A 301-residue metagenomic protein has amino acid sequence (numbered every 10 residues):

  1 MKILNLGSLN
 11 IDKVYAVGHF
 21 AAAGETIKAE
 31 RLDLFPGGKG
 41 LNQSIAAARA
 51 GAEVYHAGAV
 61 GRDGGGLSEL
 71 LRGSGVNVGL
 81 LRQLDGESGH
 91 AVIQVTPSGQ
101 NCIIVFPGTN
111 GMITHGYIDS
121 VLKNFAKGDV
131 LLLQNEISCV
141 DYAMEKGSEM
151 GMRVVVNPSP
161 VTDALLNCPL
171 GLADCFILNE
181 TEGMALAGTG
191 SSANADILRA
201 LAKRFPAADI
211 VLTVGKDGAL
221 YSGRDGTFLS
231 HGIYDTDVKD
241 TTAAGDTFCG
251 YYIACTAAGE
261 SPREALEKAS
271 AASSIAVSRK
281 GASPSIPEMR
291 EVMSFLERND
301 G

Functional and structural regions predicted by a protein language model:
M1-A23: Positively charged, low-complexity intrinsically disordered leader regions
M1-L9, E69-Q83, I93-L229: Ribokinase/PfkB-type carbohydrate-kinase core domain
I3, A23-H90, R290, S294-D300: Substrate-binding N-lobe of the ribokinase-like
I3, D163, N194-G301: Conserved phosphate-binding/catalytic region of the ribokinase-like
A21-A29, I177-N179, L229-G232: Short glycine/proline- and charge-enriched loop/turn segments that cap or connect secondary-structure elements
I27, R31-G38, N42, G86-E87 (+7 more regions): Residues at secondary-structure transition points
A47, N179, G245: Short, conserved phosphate/pyrophosphate- and ester-handling motifs at nucleotide-, phospho-/glycolipid
A48, S148, A257: Gly/Ala-rich phosphate-binding loop of Rossmann-like dinucleotide-binding domains, activating on the conserved
